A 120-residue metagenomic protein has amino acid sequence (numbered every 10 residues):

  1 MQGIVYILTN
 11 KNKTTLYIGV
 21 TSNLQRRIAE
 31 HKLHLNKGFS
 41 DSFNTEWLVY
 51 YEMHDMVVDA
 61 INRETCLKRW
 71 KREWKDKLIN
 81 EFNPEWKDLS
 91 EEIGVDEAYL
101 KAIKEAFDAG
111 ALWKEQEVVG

Functional and structural regions predicted by a protein language model:
M1-N36, D41-M53, V58-T65, F82-P84 (+1 more regions): GIY-YIG nuclease catalytic motif and its immediate N-terminal context
T65-L78: Short arginine-rich
